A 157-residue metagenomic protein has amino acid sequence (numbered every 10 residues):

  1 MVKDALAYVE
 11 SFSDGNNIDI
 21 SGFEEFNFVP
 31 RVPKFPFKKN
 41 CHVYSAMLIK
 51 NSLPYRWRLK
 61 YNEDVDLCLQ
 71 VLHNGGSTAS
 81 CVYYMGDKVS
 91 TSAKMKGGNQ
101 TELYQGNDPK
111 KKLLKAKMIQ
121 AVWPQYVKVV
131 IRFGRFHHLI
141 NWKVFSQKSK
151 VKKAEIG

Functional and structural regions predicted by a protein language model:
M1-Q70: Conserved catalytic core of nucleotide-sugar-dependent glycosyltransferases
L59-Y61, V65-G157: C-terminal catalytic/acceptor-binding lobe
